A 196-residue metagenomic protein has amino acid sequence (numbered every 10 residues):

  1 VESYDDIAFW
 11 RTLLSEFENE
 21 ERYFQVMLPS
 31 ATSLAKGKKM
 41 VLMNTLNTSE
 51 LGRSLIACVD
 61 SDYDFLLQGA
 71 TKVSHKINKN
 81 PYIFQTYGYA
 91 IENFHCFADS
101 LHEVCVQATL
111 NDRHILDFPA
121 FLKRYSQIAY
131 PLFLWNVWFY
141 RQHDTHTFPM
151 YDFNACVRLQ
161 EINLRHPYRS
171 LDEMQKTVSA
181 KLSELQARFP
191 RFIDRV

Functional and structural regions predicted by a protein language model:
V1-V196: Acidic, divalent-metal-binding catalytic cores of TOPRIM and closely related two-metal-ion phosphodiester/pyrophosphate
